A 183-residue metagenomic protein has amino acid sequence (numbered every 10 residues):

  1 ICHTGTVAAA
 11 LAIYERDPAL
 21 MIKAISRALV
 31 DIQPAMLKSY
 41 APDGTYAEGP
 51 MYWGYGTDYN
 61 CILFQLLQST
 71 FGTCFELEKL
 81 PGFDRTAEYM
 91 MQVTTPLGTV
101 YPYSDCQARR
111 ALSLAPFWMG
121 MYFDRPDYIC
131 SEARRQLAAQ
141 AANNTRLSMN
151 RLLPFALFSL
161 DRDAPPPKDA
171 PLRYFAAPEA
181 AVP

Functional and structural regions predicted by a protein language model:
I1-M51, A156-A170: Active-site lining segments of carbohydrate-active enzymes
I13, Y52-P183: Carbohydrate-active enzyme catalytic cores, enriched for enzymes that act on polyanionic acidic polysaccharides
